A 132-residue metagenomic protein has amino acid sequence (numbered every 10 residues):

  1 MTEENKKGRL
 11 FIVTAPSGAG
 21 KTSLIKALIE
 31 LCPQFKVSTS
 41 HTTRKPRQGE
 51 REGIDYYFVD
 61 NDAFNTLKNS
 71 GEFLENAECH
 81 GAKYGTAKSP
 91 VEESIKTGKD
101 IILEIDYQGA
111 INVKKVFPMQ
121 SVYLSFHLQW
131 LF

Functional and structural regions predicted by a protein language model:
M1-L10, P33: Extreme N-terminal, non-catalytic leader segments that precede Walker-type/kinase nucleotide-binding cores
G8-I12, D100-I102: Residue-level preference for the first positions of well-ordered beta-strands
T14-P16: P-loop (Walker A) phosphate-binding loop of NTP-binding proteins
K21: Conserved lysine of the Walker
L24-I25: Post-Walker A alpha-helix
I29-S38: Post-Walker A helix-loop "phosphate-sensing" segment adjacent to the P-loop in P-loop NTPases
T42-I101, Y107-I111: ATP-dependent small-molecule kinase phosphotransfer cores that center on conserved nucleotide phosphate-binding segments
I101-D106, V116-F132: Conserved phosphate-donor/acceptor-positioning beta-strand/loop module used by diverse small-molecule
